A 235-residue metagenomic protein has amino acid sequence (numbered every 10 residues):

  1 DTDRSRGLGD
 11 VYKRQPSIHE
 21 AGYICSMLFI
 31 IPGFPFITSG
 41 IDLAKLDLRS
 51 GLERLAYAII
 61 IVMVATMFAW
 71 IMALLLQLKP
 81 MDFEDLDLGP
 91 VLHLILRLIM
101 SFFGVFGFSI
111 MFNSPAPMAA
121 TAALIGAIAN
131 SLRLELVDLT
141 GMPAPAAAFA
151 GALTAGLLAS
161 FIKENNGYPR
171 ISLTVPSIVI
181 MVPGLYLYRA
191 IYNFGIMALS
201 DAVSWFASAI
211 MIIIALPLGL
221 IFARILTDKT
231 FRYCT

Functional and structural regions predicted by a protein language model:
D1-Y12: Single conserved hydrophobic/aromatic residue that forms the stacking wall/gate of nucleotide- or nucleobase-binding
G9, Q15-G22, A73: Small/polar-residue-rich loop-to-helix segments that shape phosphate-bearing ligand pockets
R14-I18, L76-P90, N193-S204: Membrane-interface helix termini and inter-helical loops of multi-pass transporters
I18-E20, I99-F103, R170: Short hydrophobic/aromatic segments of transmembrane alpha-helices and their interfaces
Y23-M27, T38-V62, T121-L124, N130-T235: C-terminal transmembrane helix-loop-helix hairpin of multi-pass membrane proteins
I24-G40, Y57-T140: Generic multipass alpha-helical transmembrane bundles of integral membrane proteins
